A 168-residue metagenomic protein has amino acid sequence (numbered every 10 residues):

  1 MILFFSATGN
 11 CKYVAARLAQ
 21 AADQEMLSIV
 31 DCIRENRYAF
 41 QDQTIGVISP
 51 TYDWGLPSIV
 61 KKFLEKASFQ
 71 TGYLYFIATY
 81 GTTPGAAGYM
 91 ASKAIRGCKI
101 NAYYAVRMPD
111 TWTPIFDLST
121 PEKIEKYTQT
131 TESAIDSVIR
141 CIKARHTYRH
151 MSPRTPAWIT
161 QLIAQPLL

Functional and structural regions predicted by a protein language model:
M1-I2, S6-Y13, A19-S49, D53-L168: FMN-binding flavodoxin-like domain, especially the glycine-rich phosphate-binding loop
